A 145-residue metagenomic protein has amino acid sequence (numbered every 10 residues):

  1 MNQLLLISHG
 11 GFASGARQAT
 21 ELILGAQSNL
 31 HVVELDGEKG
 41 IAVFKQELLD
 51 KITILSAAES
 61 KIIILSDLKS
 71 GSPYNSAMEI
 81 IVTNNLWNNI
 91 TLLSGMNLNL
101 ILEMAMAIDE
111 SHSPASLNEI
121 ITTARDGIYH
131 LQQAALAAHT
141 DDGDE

Functional and structural regions predicted by a protein language model:
N2-E145: N-terminal loops that bind phosphate or other acidic moieties and the adjacent beta-alpha structural core
